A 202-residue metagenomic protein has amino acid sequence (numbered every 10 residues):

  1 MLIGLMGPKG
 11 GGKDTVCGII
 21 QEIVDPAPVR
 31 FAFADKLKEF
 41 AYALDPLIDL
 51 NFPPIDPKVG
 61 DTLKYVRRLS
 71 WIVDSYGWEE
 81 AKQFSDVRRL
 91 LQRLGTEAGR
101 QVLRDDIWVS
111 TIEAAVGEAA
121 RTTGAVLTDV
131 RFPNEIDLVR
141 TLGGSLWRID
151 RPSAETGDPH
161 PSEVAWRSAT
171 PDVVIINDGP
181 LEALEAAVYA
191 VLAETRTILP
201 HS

Functional and structural regions predicted by a protein language model:
M1-I3: Extreme N-terminal starter segment of soluble prokaryotic enzymes
L5, L127: Hydrophobic anchor at the beta1->P-loop junction of P-loop NTPases
K9, I112, P133-S202: Small-molecule kinase domains that catalyze NTP-dependent phosphoryl transfer to phosphate-bearing small molecules
K13: Conserved lysine of the Walker
V16: Hydrophobic positions on the alpha1 helix immediately C-terminal to the Walker A/P-loop
I19: Active-site signature of alpha/beta-hydrolase-fold catalytic machinery across serine- and Asp/Cys-nucleophile hydrolases
E22-R30, D49: Post-Walker A helix-loop "phosphate-sensing" segment adjacent to the P-loop in P-loop NTPases
D35-T123: ATP-dependent small-molecule kinase phosphotransfer cores that center on conserved nucleotide phosphate-binding segments
